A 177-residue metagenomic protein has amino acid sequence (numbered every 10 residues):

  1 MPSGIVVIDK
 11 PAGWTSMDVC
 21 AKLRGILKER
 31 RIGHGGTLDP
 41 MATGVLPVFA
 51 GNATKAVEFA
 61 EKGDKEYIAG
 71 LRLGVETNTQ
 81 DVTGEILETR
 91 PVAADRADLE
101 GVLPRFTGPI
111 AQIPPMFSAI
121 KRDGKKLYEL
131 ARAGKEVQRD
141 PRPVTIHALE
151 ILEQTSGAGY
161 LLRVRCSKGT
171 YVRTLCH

Functional and structural regions predicted by a protein language model:
M1-H177: Catalytic/RNA-binding core of pseudouridine synthases
